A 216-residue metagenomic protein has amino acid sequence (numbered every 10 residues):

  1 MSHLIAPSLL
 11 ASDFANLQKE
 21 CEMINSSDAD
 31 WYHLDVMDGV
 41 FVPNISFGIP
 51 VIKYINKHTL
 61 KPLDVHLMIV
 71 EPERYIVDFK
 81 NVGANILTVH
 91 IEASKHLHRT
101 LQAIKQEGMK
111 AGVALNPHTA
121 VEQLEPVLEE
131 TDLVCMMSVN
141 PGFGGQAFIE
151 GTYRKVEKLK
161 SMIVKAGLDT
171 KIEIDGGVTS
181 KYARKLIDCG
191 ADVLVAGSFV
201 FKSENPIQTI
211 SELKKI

Functional and structural regions predicted by a protein language model:
M1-T88, A93-H96, A103-Q106, A111 (+7 more regions): Conserved N-terminal beta1-alpha1 strand-loop-helix module at the mouth
L4, A114, C135-S138, E173 (+1 more regions): Conserved beta-strand segments that form the floor/walls of ligand-binding pockets within enzyme and binding domains
Y32-D35, I172-I174, A196: Short beta-strand segments at enzyme active-site cores
E92-S94, N116-H118, V139-G142, S198-F201: Short, acidic/turn-prone active-site loops that include or flank metal/cofactor- and phosphate-binding residues
L101-A103, T119: Predominantly soluble domains enriched in secretory-pathway, periplasmic, or organellar proteins
H118-A120, T179: Short acidic loop-to-helix transition motifs that present clustered carboxylates
N140, A147-V193: Active-site/ligand-binding-proximal alpha/beta "capping" segment
